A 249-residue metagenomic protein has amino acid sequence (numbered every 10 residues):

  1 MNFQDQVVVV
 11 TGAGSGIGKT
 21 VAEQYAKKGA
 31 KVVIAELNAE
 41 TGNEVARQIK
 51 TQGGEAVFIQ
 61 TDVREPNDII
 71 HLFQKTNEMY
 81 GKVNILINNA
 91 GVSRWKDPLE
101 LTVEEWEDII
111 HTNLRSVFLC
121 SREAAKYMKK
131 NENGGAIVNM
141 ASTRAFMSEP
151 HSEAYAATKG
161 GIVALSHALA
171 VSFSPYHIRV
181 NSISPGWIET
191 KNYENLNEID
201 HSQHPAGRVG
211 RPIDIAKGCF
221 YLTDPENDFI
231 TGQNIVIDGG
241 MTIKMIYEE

Functional and structural regions predicted by a protein language model:
G14-S15: Conserved glycine-rich cofactor-binding loop
D97-P98, T102-I110, D200: Substrate-binding pocket helix/loop in short-chain dehydrogenase/reductase
L99, M147-E153, P175, G207 (+2 more regions): Active-site loop immediately N-terminal to the catalytic Tyr-X3-Lys motif of short-chain dehydrogenase/reductase
S121, T158, S166: Active-site helix of classical SDR
K126, V171-P175, D228: Alpha-helical segment proximal to the catalytic Tyr-Lys
S142: Residue(s) in the substrate-gating loop at a strand-loop-helix junction that position the organic substrate next
M147, F220, T231-E249: Short C-terminal tail/terminal secondary-structure segment of NAD(P)H-dependent dehydrogenase/reductase domains
